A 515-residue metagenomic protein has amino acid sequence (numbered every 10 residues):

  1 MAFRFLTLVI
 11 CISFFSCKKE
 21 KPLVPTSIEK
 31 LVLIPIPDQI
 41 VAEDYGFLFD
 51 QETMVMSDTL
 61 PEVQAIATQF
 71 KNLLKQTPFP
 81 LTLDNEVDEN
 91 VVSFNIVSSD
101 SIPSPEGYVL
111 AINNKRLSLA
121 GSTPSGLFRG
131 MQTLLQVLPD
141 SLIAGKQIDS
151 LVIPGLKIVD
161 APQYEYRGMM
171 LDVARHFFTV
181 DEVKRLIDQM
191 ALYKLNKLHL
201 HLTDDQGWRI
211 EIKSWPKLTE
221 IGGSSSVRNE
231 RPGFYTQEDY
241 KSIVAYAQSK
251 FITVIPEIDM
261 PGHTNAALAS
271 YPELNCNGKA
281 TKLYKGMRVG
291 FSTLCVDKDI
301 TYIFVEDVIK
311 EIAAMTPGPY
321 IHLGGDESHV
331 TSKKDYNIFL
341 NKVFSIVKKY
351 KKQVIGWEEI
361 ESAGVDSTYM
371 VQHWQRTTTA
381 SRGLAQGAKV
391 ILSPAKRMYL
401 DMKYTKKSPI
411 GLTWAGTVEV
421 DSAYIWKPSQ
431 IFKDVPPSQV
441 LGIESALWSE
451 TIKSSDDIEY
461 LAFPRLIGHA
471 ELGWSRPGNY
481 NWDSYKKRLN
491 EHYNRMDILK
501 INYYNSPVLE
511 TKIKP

Functional and structural regions predicted by a protein language model:
F5-S13: Sec-dependent N-terminal signal peptides
C17-P162, A313, Y350, V354-E361 (+3 more regions): Acidic, contiguous N-terminal accessory segments
V63, F177-T179, D205-E211, P261-A267 (+5 more regions): Flexible loop/turn segments at secondary-structure boundaries
P80, N196-K197, T253, Q353 (+2 more regions): Residue-level detector of anion-binding/catalytic polar loops
S101-F291, I300-Y302, V308-Y320, K342 (+2 more regions): Feature activates predominantly on carbohydrate-active enzymes
H201-T203, I255-H263, D297, G324-D326 (+4 more regions): Generic beta-strand/beta-sheet core signal
I300-K310, A314-L384: Gly/Pro-rich turn-and-neighbor structural signature
G364-S367, T377-P515: Flexible, acidic glycine-rich loops studded with aromatic residues
